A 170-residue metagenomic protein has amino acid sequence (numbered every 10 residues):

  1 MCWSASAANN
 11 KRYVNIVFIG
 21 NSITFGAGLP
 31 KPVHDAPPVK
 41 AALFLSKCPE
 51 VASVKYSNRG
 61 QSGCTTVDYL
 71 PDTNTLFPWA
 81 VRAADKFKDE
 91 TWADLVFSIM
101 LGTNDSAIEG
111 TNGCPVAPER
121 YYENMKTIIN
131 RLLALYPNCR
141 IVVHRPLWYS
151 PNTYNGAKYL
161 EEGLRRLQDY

Functional and structural regions predicted by a protein language model:
S4-A8: Boundary at the C-terminal end of the N-terminal hydrophobic targeting segment
Y13-V17, F25-E123, R165: Conserved SGNH/GDSL esterase-like catalytic core that processes O-acyl groups on lipids and polysaccharides
S46, I129-A134: N-terminal cationic-hydrophobic initiation segments that often serve targeting/anchoring roles
M125-N130, Q168: Generic structural signal for well-ordered alpha-helices, preferentially at hydrophobic/aromatic core positions
Y136-R140: A short helix->loop->beta-strand "cap" motif at the edges of active sites that frequently abuts
R145-L147: Short, well-ordered beta-to-alpha junction loops that form the rim of enzyme active sites and present histidine/acidic
Y149-Y170: Substrate-gating cap/lid alpha-helix
